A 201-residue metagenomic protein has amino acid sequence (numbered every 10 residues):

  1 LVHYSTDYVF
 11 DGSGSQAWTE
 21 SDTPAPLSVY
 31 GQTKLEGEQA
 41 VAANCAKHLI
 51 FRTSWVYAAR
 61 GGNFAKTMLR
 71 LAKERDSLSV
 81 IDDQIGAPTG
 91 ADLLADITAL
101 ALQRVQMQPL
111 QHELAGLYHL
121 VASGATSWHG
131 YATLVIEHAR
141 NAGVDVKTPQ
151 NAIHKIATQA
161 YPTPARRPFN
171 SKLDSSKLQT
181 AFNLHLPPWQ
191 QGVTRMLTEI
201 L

Functional and structural regions predicted by a protein language model:
T6, T53, T158: Active-site loop/turn elements of alpha/beta-hydrolase fold enzymes, especially the short glycine-/histidine-rich
V9-F51, W55-V56: Catalytic helix-loop patch of NAD(P)-dependent Rossmann-fold dehydrogenases
S28, G86-T89, T126, L173 (+1 more regions): Residue-level signal for the nucleotide or nucleotide-sugar donor/cofactor binding architecture
A40-L100: NAD(P)-dependent short-chain dehydrogenase/reductase
I97, R104-P162: Mid/C-terminal beta-alpha module of Rossmann-like enzyme folds, strongest in SDR-family dehydrogenases/epimerases
Q159-A181: A hydrophobic C-terminal alpha-helical subdomain
W189-L201: Amphipathic terminal alpha-helices
